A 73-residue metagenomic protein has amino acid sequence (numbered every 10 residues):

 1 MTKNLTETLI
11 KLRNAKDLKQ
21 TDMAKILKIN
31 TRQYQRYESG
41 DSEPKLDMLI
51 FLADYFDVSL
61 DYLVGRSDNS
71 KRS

Functional and structural regions predicted by a protein language model:
M1-A15: A short, Lys/Arg-rich alpha-helix, primarily the initiator
N14, K25, D54: Alpha-helical residues within the helix-turn-helix
A15, V64-S73: Short, charged recognition helix plus adjacent turn of helix-turn-helix-like nucleic-acid-binding domains
D17-Q35: Short alpha-helical DNA-recognition segment
D41-F51, R72: Short, basic-rich loop-to-helix N-cap that marks the start of a DNA-contacting helix
D47-Y62: DNA major-groove recognition helix of helix-turn-helix/homeodomain DNA-binding modules
